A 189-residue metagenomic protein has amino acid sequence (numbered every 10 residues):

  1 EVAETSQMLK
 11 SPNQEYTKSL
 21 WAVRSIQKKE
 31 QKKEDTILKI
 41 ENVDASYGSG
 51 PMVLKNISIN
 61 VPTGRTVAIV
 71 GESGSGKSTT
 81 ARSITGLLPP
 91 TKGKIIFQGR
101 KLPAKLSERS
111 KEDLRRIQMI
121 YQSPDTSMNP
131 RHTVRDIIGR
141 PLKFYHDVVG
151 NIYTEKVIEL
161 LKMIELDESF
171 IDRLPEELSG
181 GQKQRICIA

Functional and structural regions predicted by a protein language model:
E1-Q14, W21-Q31: Conserved beta-to-alpha transition
V70-E72: The feature captures the beta-strand-to-loop junction immediately N-terminal to the Walker
T85: Helix-to-loop junction immediately C-terminal to a conserved catalytic motif
G93-A104, D113: Conserved ABC transporter NBD signature motif
S123, H132-K143: Q-loop/switch helix immediately C-terminal to the Walker
I152-S169: Conserved ABC ATPase "signature" region
L174-L178, Q182: Conserved ABC ATPase signature
